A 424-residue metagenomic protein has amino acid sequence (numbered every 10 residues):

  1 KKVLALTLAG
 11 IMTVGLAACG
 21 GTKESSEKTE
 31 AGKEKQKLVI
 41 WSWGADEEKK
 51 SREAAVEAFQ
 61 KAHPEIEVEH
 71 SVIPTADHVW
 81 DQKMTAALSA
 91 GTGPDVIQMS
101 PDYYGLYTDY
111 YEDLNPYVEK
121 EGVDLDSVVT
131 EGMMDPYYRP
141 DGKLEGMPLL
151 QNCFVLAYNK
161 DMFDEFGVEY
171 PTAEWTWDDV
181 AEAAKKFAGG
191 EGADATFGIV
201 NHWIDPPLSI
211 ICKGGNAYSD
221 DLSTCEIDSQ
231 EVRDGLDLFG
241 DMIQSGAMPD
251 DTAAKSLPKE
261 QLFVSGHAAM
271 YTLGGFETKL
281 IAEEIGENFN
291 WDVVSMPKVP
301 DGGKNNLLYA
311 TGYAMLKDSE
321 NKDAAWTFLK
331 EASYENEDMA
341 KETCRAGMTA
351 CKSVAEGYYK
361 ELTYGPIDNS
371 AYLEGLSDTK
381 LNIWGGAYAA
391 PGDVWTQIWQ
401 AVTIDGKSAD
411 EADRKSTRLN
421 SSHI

Functional and structural regions predicted by a protein language model:
K1-V39, K61, E165, R414 (+1 more regions): Short, low-complexity disordered leader/linker segments with a strong preference for bacterial N-terminal type II
K33-A45, I66-S71, D95-V96, E145 (+1 more regions): Short, well-ordered beta-strand elements
D46-E67, W395: Short, polar/charged alpha-helical segment
A58-V129, D164-G167, L262, G266-M270: Extracytoplasmic "Venus flytrap"/periplasmic binding protein-like
S100-C153, D292-V294, S370-G375: Hinge/lid segment of periplasmic solute-binding proteins
E119, E277-E287, V299-Q397: C-terminal lobe and pocket-closing loops of periplasmic/extracytoplasmic Venus-flytrap solute-binding proteins
D164, Y170, Q244-A247, E356-K360 (+1 more regions): Conserved C-terminal helix/tail region of periplasmic/extracytoplasmic solute-binding proteins
A184, L222-T252: Glycine-centered hinge/linker elements that transmit conformational signals in sensory and ligand-binding systems
